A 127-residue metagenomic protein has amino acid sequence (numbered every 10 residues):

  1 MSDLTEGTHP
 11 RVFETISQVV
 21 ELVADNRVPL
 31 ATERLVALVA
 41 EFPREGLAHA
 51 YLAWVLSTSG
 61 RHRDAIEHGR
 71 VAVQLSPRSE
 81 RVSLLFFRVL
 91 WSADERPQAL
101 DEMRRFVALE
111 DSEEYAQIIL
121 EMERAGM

Functional and structural regions predicted by a protein language model:
H9-R44, Y51: Alpha-helical segment of the N-proximal tetratricopeptide repeat
I16, L47-Y51, R81-F86, D101 (+1 more regions): Alpha-solenoid helical repeat scaffolds
A37-A40, R70-Q74, V107-A108: Conserved structural position within tetratricopeptide repeats
F87-E114: TPR/TPR-like (Sel1-like) alpha-helical repeat modules
